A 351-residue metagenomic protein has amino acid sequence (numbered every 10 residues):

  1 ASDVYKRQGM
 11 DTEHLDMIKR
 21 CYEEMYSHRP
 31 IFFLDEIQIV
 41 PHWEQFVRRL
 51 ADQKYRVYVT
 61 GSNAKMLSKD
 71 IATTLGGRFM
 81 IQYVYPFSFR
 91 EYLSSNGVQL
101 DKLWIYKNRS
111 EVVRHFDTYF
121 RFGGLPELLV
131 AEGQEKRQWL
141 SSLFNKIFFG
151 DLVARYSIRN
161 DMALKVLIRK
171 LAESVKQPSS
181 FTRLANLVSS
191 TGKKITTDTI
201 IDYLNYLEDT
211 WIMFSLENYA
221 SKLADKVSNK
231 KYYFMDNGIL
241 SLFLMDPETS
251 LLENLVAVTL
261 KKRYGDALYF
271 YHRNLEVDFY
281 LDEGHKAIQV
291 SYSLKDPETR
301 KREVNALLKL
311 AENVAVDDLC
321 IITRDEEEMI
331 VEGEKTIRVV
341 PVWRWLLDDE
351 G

Functional and structural regions predicted by a protein language model:
A1-Y5: Short, small-residue-biased leader/transition segments that mark boundaries at the very start of proteins
M10-T12, Q38-V47, K69-D70: Conserved ATPase-coupling elements of RecA-like P-loop NTPase cores
Y26-P41: Conserved P-loop NTPase "ATPase switch" module shared by AAA+ and STAND
E44-V59, T73: Conserved catalytic/switch belt of AAA+ P-loop NTPases
A64, K69-P178: Interdomain motor-coupling "hinge/lid" segment immediately C-terminal to the ATP-binding subdomain of NTP-driven enzymes
L129, G133-A287, Y292: Accessory nucleic acid-recognition modules appended to NTPase machines
H272, V314-G333: Nucleic-acid nuclease catalytic cores
D325-G351: Domain-level recognition of nuclease-like catalytic cores that cleave nucleotide substrates
